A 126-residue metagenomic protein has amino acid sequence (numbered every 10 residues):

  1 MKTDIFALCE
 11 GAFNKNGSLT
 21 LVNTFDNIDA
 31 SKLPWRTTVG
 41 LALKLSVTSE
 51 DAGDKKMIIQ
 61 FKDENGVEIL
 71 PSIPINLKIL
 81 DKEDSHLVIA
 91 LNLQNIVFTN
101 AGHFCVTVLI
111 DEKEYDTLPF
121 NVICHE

Functional and structural regions predicted by a protein language model:
K2-N100, T107-I110, E114-E126: Contiguous segments within soluble domain cores/interaction surfaces
